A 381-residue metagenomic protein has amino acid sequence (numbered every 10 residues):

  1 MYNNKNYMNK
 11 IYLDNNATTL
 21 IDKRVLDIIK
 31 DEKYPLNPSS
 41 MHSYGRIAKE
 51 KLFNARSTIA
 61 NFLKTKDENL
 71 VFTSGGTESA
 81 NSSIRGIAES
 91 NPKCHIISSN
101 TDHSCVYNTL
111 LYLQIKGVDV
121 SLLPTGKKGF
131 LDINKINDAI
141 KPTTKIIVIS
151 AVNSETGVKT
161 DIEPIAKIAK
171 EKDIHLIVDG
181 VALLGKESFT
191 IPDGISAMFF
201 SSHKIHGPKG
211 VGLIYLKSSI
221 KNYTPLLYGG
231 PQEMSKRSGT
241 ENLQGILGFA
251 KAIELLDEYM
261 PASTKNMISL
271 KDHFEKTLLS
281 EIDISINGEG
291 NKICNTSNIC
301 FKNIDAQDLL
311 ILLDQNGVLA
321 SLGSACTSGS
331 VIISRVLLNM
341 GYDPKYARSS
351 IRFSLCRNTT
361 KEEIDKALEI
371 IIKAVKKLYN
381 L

Functional and structural regions predicted by a protein language model:
M1-L381: Pyridoxal 5′-phosphate
